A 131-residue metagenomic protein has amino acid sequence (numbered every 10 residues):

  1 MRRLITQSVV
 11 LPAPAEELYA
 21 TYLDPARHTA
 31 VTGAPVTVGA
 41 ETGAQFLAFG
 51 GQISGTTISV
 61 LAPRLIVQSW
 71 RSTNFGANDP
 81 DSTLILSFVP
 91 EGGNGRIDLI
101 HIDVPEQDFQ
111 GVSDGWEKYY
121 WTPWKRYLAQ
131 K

Functional and structural regions predicted by a protein language model:
M1-T37: Hydrophobic ligand-binding cavity/cleft-lining segments
T6, A34, Q45, I100 (+2 more regions): Conserved short-loop catalytic and cofactor-binding motifs
A13, Q45-F49, G111: Alpha-helical scaffold segments that form or flank carboxylate-/histidine-based iron centers
T29, V36-T37, L47, G51-R96 (+1 more regions): Hydrophobic-ligand binding "helix-grip"
D103-K131: A conserved amphipathic terminal alpha-helix motif
